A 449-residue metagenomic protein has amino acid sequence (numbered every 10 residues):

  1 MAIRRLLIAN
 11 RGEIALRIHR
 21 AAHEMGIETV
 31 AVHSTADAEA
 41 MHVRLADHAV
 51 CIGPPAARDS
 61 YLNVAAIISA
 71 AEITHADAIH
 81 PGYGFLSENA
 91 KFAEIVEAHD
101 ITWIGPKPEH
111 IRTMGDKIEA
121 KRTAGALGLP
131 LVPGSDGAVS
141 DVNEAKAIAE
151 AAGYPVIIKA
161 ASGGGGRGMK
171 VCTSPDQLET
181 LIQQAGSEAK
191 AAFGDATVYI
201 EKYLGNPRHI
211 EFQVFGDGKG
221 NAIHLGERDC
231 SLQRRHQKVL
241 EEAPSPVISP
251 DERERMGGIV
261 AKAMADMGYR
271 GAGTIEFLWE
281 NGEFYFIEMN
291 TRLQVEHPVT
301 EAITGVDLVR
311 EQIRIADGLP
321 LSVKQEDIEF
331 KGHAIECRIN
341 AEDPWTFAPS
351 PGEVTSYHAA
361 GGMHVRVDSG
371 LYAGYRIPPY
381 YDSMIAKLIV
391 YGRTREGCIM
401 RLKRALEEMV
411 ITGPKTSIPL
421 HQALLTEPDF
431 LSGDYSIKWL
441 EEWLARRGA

Functional and structural regions predicted by a protein language model:
M1-L127, V139-A147, G397: ATP-binding N-terminal substructure of ATP-dependent carboxylate-amine bond-forming enzymes
A2-I3, I8-M25, A49, E72-T74 (+9 more regions): ATP-dependent carboxylate activation and anion-phosphoryl transfer catalytic cores that bind Mg-ATP to form
S60, F85, T113, A138 (+4 more regions): Alpha-helix initiation/capping motif
G134-S135: Conserved beta3 strand of the protein kinase N-lobe
P155: Active-site neighborhoods of enzyme catalytic cores
